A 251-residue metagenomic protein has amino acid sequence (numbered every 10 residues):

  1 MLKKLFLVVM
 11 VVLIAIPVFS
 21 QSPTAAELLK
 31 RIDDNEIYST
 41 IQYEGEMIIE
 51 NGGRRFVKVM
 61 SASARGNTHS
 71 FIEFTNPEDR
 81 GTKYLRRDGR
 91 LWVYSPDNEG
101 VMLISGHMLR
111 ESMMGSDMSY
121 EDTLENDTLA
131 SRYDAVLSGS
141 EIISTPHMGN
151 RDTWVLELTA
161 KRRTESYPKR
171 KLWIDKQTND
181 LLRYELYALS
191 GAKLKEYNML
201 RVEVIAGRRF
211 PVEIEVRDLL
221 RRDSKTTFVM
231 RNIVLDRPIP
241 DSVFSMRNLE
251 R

Functional and structural regions predicted by a protein language model:
M1-L2: N-terminal secretory signal peptides that target proteins for export/translocation
L5-I14: Sec-dependent N-terminal signal peptides
P23-D97: N-terminal mature ectodomain segment of secretory-pathway/periplasmic proteins
A26, L124-S140, G191-E196: A short, amphipathic edge element
E46, F74, E78, L85 (+4 more regions): Ribonuclease/tRNase effector modules and their secretory precursors
S95-N126: Acidic/charged, solvent-exposed loop-and-adjacent secondary-structure segments enriched in E/D, K/R, S/T, and G/P
G100-I104, T145-F244: Gly/Pro-enriched, hydrophobic low-complexity segments that function as extracytoplasmic propeptides/linkers
